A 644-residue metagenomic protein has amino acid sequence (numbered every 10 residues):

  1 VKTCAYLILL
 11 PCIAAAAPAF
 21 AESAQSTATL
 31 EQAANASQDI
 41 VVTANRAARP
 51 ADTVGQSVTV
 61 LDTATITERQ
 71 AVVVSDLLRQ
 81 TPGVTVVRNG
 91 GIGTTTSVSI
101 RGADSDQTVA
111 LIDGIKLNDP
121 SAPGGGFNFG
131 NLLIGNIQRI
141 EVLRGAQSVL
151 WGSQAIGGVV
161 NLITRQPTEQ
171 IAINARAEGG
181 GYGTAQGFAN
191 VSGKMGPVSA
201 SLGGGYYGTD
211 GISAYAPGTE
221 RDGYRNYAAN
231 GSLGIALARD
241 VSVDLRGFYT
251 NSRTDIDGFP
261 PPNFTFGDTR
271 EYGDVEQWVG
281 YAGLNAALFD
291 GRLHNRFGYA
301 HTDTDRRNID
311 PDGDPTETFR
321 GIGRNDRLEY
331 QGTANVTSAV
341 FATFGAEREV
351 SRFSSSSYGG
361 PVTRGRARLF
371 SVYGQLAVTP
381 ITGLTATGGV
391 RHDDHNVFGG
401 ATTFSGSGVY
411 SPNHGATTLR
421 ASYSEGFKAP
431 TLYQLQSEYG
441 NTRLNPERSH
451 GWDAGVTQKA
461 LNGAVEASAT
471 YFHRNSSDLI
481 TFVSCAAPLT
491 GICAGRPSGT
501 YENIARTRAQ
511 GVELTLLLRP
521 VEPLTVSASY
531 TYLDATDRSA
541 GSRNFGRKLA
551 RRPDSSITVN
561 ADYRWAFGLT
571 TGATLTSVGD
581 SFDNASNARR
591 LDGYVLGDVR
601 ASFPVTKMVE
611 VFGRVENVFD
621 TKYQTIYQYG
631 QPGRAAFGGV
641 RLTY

Functional and structural regions predicted by a protein language model:
V1-T81, S192, I235, G280 (+1 more regions): N-terminal Sec signal peptide and the immediately downstream disordered periplasmic leader that contains the TonB box
Y6, N190-S192, I235-A238, A421 (+1 more regions): Conserved C-terminal beta-signal and adjacent last beta-strands/turns of outer-membrane beta-barrel proteins
T43, S75, R79-K116, Q138: Extracytoplasmic beta-strand/coil segments of soluble accessory domains associated with Gram-negative outer-membrane
V74-L77, T95-S99, T108-L111, F127-L133 (+3 more regions): N-terminal periplasmic accessory domains that precede and gate Gram-negative outer-membrane beta-barrel machines
K116-R144: Short acidic/polar hinge/loop motifs at secondary-structure boundaries that mediate gating or recognition
G179-G208, G218-T254, Y272-H294, N335-V336 (+1 more regions): Transmembrane beta-barrel wall of Gram-negative outer-membrane proteins
P262-G283, A287, G321-D326, S411 (+6 more regions): Outer-membrane beta-barrel signature, preferentially recognizing the C-terminal barrel domain of Gram-negative
A342, T379-A386, H473-N475, E502-A585 (+1 more regions): Gram-negative outer-membrane beta-barrel transporters
